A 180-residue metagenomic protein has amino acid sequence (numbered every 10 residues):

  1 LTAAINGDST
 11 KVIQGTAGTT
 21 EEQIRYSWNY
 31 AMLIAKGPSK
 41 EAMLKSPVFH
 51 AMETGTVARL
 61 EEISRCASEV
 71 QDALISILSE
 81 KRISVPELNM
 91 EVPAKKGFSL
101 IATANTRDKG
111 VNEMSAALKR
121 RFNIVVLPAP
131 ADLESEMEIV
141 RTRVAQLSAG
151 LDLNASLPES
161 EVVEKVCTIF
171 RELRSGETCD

Functional and structural regions predicted by a protein language model:
L1-E161, T168: AAA+ P-loop NTPase catalytic core and its hallmark functional loops
E172: N-terminal nucleophile
S175-D180: C-terminal helical "lid" subdomain and adjoining coupling/linker elements of P-loop NTPases
